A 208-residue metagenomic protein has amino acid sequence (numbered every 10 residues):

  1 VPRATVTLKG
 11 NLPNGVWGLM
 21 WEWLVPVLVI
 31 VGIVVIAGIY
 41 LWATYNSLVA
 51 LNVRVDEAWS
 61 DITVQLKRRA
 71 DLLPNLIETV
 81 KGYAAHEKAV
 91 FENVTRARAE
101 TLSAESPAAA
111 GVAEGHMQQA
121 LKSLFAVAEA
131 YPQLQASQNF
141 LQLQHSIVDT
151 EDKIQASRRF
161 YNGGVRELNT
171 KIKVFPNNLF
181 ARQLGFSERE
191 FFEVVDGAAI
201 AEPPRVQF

Functional and structural regions predicted by a protein language model:
A4-F208: A helix-centric hydrophobic-segment signal that preferentially recognizes long, alpha-helical stretches used
